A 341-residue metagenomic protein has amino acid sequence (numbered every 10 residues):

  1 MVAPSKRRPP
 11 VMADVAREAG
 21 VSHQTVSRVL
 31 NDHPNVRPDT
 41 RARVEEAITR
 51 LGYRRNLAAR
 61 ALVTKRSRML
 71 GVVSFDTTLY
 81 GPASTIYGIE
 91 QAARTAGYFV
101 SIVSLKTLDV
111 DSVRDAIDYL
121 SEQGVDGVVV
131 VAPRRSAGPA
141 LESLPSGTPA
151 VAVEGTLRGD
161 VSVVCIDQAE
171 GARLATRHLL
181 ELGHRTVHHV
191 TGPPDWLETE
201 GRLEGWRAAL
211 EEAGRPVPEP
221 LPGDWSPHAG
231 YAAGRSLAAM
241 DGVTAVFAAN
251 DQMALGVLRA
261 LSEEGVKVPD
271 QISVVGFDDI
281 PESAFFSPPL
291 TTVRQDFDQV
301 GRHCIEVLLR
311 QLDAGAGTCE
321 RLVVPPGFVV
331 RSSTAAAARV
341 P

Functional and structural regions predicted by a protein language model:
M1-P10, M69-R177, E181: Alpha-helical recognition/docking segments in bacterial nutrient-uptake and carbohydrate-utilization systems
M1-R68, A338-P341: N-terminal helix-turn-helix DNA-binding module of bacterial transcription factors
T25-R28, L62-T78, H178, T186-P193: Short beta-strand segments enriched in small/hydrophobic residues
L51, E122-G124, L182-G183, L237-V243: Glycine-rich phosphate-binding loop signature in dinucleotide/nucleotide-binding domains
L57, F75-S84, I102-D111, V164-L174 (+5 more regions): Hinge/beta->alpha junction and helix N-cap segments in small-molecule ligand-binding domains
G124-A132, H188-T191, P220-L221, D241-N250 (+1 more regions): Periplasmic-binding protein-like
M240-P341: Flexible loop/turn connectors
